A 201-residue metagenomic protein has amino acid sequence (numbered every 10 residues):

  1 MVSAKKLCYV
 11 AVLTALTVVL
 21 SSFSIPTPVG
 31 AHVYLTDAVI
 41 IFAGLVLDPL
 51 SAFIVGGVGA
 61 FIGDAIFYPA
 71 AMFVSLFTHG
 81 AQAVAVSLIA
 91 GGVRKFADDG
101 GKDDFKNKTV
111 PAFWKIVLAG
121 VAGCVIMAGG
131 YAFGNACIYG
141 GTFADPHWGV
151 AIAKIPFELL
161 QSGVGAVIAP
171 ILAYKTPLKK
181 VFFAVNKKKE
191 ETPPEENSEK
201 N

Functional and structural regions predicted by a protein language model:
M1-N201: Loop-helix junctions at membrane interfaces
